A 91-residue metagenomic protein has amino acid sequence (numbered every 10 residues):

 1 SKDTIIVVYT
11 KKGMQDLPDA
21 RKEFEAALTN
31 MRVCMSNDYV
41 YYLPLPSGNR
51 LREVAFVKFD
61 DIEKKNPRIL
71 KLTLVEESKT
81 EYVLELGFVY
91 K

Functional and structural regions predicted by a protein language model:
S1-R52: Long, charged/polar, surface-exposed segments that mediate recognition or autoinhibition
R32-K91: A charged, solvent-exposed segment within the mature domains of Sec-exported extracytoplasmic proteins
